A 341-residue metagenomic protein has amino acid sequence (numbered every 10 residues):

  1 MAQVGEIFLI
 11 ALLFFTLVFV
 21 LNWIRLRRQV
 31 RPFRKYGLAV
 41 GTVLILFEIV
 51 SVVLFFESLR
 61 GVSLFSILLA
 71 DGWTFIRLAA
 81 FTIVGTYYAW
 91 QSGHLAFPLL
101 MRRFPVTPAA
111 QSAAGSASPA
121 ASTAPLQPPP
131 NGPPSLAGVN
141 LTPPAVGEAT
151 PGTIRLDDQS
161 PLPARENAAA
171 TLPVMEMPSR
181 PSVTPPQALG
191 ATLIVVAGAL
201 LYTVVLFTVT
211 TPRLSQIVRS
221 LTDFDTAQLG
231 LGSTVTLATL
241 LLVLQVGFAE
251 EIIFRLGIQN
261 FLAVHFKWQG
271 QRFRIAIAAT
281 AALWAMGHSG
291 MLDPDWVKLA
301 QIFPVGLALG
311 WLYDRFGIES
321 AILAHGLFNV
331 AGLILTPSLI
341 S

Functional and structural regions predicted by a protein language model:
M1-F8: Feature marks short, highly hydrophobic, charge-poor N-terminal signal-anchor/signal peptide-like helices that anchor
F8-F15, G41-I45, L78-I83, T192-V204 (+8 more regions): Alpha-helical transmembrane spans of integral membrane proteins, capturing the lipid-embedded, hydrophobic core of TM
L9-R28: N-terminal signal-anchor/start-transfer transmembrane helix
I24-R25, V52-S63, T208, S289-G290: Juxtamembrane "helix-exit" motif on the non-cytosolic side of transmembrane helices
R25-Y36, F266-Q271: Membrane-interface helix-boundary motifs at transmembrane edges
G37-L59: A generic, lipid-embedded transmembrane alpha helix
L59-I76, S92-P125, P130-N140, A145-G247 (+1 more regions): Juxtamembrane helix-loop-helix connectors linking adjacent transmembrane helices in multi-pass membrane enzymes
G232-S341: Transmembrane helix-loop-helix hairpins at the membrane interface of multi-pass integral membrane proteins
